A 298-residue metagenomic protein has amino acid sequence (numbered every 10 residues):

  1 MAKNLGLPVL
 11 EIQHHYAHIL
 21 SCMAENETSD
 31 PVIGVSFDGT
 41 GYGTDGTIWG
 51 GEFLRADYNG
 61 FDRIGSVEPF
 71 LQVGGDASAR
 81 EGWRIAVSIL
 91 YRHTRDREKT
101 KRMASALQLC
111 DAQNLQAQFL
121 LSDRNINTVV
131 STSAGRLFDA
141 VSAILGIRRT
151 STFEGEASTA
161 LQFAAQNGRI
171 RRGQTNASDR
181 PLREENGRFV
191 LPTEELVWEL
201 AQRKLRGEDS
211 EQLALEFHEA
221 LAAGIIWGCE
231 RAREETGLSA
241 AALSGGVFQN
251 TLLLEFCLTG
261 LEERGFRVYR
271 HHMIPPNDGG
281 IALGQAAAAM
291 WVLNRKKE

Functional and structural regions predicted by a protein language model:
G6-H18, S239-S244, T251, C257-I281: Conserved phosphate-binding/catalytic loops in two-lobed NTP-binding clefts
E11-G34: Conserved phosphate-binding catalytic cores of ATP/NTP-utilizing and phosphoryl-transfer enzymes
V32-S36, S131, A242: Short glycine-aspartate micro-motif
G39, A134, A241-F248: Glycine-rich beta-strand-to-loop/alpha-helix junction loops that act as flexible
Y42-G43, T47-V67, L107-A112, A117 (+1 more regions): Flexible glycine/proline-rich, aromatic-decorated loop/lid segments
D62-D76, K101-A104, S122-I126, F266-H272: Short beta-alpha connecting loops at secondary-structure transitions that line or flank enzyme active sites
S88-S239, L252-L258: A contiguous, well-structured pocket-lining segment that forms one wall/lid of small-molecule binding clefts in soluble
E98-A106, A286-E298: Acidic, glycine/GT-rich loop-and beta-edge segments that sit at the periphery of enzyme/chaperone cores
